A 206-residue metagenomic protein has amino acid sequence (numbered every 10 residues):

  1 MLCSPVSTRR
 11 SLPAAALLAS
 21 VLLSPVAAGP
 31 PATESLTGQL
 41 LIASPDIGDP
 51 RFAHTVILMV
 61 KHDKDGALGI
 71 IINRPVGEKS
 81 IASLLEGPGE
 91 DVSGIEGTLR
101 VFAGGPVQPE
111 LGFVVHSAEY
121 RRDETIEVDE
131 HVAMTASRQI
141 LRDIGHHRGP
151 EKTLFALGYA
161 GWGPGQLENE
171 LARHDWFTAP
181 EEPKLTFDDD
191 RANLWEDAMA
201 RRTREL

Functional and structural regions predicted by a protein language model:
C3-A15: Bacterial N-terminal signal peptides that target proteins for export
P13-S24: Bacterial N-terminal signal peptides
A28-L206: A short aromatic-anchored loop/beta-hairpin motif
